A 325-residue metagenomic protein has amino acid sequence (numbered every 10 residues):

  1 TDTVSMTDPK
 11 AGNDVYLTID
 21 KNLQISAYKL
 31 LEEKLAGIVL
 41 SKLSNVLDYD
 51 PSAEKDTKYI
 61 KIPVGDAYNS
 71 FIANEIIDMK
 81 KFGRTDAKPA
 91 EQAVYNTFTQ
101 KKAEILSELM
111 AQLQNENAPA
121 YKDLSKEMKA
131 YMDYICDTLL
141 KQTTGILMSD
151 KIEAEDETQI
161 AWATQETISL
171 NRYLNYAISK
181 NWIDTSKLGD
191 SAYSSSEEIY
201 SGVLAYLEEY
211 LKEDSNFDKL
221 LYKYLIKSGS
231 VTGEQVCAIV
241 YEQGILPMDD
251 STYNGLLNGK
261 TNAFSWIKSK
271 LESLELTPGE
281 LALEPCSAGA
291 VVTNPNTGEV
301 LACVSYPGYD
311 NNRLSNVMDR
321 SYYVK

Functional and structural regions predicted by a protein language model:
T1-K325: Periplasmic/cell-envelope proteins involved in peptidoglycan metabolism and beta-lactam response
